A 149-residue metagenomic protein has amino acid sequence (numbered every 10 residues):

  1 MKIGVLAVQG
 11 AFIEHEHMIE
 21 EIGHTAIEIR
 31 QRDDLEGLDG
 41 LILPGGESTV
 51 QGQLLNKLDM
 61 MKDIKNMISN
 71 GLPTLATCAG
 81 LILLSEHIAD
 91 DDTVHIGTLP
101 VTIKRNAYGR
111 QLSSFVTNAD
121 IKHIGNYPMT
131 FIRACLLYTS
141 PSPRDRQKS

Functional and structural regions predicted by a protein language model:
M1-K57, K62-N70: N-terminal beta1-alpha1 cap of cysteine-dependent amidohydrolase-like domains
G10, R32, I103, Y108 (+1 more regions): Short acidic/polar capping segments at secondary-structure boundaries
L43-G46, A76-T77, I132: A conserved hydrophobic position in a structured secondary element of the catalytic/binding core that shapes
S48-A119: Cysteine-nucleophile active-site neighborhood
Y138-P143: Conserved small/polar residues in nucleotide/adenosyl-binding loops
